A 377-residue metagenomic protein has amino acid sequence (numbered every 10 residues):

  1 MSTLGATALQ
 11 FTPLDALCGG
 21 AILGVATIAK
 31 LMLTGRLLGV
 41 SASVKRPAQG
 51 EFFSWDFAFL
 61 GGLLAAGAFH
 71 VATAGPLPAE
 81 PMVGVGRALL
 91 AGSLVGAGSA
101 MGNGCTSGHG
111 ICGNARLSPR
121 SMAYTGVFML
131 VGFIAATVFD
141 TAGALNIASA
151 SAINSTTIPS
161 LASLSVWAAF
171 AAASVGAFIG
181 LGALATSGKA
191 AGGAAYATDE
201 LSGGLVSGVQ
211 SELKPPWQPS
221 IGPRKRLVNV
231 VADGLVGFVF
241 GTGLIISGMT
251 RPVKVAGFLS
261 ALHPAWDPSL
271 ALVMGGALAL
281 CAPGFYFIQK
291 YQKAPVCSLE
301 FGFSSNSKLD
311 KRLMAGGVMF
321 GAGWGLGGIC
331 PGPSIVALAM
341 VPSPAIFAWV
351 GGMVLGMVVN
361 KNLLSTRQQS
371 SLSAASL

Functional and structural regions predicted by a protein language model:
M1-L377: Membrane-interfacial helix-loop segments of redox and metal-homeostasis proteins, especially TM-loop-TM junctions
